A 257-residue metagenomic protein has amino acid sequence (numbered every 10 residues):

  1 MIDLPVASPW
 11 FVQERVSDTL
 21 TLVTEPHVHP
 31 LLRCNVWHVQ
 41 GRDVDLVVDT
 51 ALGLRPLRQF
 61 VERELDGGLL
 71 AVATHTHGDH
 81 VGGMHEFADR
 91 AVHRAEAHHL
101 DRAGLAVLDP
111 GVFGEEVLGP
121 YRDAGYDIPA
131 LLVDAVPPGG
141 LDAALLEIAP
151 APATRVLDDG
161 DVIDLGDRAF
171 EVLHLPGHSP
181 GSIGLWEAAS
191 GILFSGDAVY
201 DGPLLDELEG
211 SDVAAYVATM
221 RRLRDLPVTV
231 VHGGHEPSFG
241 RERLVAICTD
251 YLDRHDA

Functional and structural regions predicted by a protein language model:
M1-S8: Basic/polar N-terminal segments that are highly enriched at the extreme N-terminus, encompassing both cleavable
P9-R63, G184-G196, Y200: Conserved beta-strand hairpin/beta-sheet module of binuclear metal-dependent hydrolase folds, prominently
T21-V23, L70-V72, A91, R155-L157 (+3 more regions): Hydrophobic/aromatic beta-strand patches that form the interior of the parallel beta-sheet core in alpha/beta enzyme
T24-V28, A103, E207-S211: Acidic/histidine-rich helix-loop elements that form or flank divalent-metal/phosphate-binding sites at the catalytic
C34-N35, R102-L105, E207, R243-A246: Short aromatic-enriched loop/helix-cap "lid" or pocket-rim segments at secondary-structure transitions that line
G41-R42, L65-G68, M84-R90, A188-S190 (+1 more regions): Short glycine/proline-enriched coil/turn segments at helix->beta-strand junctions
V44-V47, L52-L54, A143-R155, V162-D164 (+1 more regions): Metallo-beta-lactamase
P56-D158, V162, D250-H255: Active-site HxH/HxHxD metal-binding segment of metal-dependent hydrolases
